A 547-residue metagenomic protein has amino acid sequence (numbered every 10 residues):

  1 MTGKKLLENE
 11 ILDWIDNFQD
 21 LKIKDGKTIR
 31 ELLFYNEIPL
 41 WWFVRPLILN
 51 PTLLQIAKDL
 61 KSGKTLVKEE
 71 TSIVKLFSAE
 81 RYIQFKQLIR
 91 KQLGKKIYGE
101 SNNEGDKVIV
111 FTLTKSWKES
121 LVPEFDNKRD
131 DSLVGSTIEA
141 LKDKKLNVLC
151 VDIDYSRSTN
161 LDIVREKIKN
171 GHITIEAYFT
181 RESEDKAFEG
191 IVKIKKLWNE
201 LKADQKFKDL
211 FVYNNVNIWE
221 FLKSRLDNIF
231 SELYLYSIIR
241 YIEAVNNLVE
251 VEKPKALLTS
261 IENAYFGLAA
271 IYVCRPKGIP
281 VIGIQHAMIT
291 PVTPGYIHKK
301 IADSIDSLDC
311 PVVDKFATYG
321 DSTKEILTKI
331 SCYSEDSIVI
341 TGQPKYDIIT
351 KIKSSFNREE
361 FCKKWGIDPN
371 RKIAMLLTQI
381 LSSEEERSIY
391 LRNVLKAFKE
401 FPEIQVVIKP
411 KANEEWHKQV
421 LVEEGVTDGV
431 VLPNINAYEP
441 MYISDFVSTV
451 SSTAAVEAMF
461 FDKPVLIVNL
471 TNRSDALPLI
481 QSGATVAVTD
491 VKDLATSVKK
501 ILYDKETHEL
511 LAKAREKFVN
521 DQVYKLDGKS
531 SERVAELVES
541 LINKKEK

Functional and structural regions predicted by a protein language model:
M1-K547: Catalytic-core helical/loop segments in enzymes performing group transfer/polymerization on anionic/lipid-linked
